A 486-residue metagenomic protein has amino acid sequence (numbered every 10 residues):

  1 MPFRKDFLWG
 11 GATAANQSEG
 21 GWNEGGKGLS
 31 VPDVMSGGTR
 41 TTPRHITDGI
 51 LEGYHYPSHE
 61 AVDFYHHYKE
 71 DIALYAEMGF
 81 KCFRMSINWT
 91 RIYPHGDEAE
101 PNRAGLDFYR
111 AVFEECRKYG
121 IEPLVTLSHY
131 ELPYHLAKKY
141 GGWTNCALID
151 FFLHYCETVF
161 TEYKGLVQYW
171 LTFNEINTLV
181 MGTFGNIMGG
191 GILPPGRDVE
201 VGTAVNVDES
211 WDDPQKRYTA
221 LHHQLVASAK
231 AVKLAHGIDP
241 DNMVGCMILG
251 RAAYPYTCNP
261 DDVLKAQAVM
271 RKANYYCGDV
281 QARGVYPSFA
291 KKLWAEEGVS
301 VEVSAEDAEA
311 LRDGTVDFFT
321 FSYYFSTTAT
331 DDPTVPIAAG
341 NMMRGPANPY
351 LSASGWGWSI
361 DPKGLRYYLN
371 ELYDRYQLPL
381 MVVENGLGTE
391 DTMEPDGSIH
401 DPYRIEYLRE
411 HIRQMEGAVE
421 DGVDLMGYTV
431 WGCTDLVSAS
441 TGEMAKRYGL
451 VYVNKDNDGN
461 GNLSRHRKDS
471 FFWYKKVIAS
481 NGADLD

Functional and structural regions predicted by a protein language model:
M1-I46, L51-E52, A76, H95-D97 (+1 more regions): Active-site region of glycoside hydrolase catalytic domains
G53-H67, G142-C146: Active-site mouth loops of central-metabolism enzymes
E60-A73, P94, G105: Internal amphipathic alpha-helical repeat/solenoid segments
H67-N88, D313-F319: Catalytic domains of carbohydrate-active enzymes, especially glycoside hydrolases
I87-P101: Glycine-rich, proline-tolerant flexible connector loops at the mouths of alpha/beta enzymes
